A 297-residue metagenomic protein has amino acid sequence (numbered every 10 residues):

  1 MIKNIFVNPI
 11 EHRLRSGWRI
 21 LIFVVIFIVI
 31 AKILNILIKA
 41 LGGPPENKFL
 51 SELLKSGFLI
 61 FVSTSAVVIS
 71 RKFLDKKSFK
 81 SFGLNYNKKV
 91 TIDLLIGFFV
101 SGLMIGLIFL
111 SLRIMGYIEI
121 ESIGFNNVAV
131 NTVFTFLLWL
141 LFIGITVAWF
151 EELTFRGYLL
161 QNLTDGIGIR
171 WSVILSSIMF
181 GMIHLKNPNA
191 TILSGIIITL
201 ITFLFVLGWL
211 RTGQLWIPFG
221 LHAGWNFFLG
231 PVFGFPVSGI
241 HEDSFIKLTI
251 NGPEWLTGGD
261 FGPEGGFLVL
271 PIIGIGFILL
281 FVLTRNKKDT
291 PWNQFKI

Functional and structural regions predicted by a protein language model:
M1-F79, G83-Y86, G230-I297: N-terminal, membrane-interfacial amphipathic/helix-forming hydrophobic leader that caps and precedes the first
V25-I26, F58-L59, L95-G106, L215-F235: Hydrophobic alpha-helical membrane-insertion segments
I36-L53, S78-L153, L160-Q161, D165 (+2 more regions): Juxtamembrane helix-loop-helix connectors linking adjacent transmembrane helices in multi-pass membrane enzymes
G57, L94, F98, G102 (+10 more regions): Residue-level signature of the transmembrane alpha-helical core of multi-pass small-molecule transporters
F150-L175, L207-Q214: Membrane-interface helix/loop boundary segments of multi-pass membrane proteins
I183-I192: Membrane-interface helix caps and helix-loop-helix hairpins in membrane proteins
I197-L221, L229: A contiguous pocket-lining binding segment that forms or flanks enzyme active sites
